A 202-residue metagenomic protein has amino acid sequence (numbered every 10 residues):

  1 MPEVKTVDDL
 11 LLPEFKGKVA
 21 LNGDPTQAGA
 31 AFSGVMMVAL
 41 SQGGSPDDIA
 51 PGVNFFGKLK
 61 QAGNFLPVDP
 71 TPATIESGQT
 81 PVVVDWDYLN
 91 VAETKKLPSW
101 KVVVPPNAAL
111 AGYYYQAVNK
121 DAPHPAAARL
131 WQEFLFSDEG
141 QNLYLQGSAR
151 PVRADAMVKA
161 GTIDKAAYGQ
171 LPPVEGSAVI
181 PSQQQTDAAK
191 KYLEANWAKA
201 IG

Functional and structural regions predicted by a protein language model:
M1, G17, P25-G29, D87-V91 (+3 more regions): Solvent-exposed loop/turn segments at secondary-structure junctions within structured extracellular/periplasmic domains
M1-Q79: Extracytoplasmic ligand-binding site segments that recognize negatively charged/polar headgroups
L12-K16, A39-G43, G57-Q61, E76 (+5 more regions): Sec-exported extracytoplasmic/periplasmic mature domains
V53-K58, L97-K120, A156: Periplasmic-binding protein-like
T71-T74, N90, A128, G140: Short, hydrophobic alpha-helical packing/hinge segments within bilobed ligand-binding/sensory domains
E76, P81-W100: A ligand-binding cleft/hinge motif common to bilobed small-molecule-binding domains
L110, Y114, N119-A178: Mature extracytoplasmic/periplasmic domains
G161-G202: Extracellular/periplasmic bilobal clamshell ligand-binding domains
